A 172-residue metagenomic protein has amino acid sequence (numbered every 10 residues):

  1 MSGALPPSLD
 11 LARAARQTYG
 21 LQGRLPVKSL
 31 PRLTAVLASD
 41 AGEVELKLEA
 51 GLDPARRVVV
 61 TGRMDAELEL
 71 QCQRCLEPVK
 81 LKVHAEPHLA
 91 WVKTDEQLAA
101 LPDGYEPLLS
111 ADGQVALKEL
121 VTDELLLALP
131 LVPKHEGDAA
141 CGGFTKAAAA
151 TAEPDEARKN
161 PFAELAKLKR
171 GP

Functional and structural regions predicted by a protein language model:
M1-E69: A positional/architectural concept
M1-T18, E43, K80-P172: Charge-rich, low-complexity linker and terminal segments
T34, Q73, A152-E153: Amphipathic, positively biased hydrophobic alpha-helical segments used for protein targeting and membrane insertion
Q71-R74, A140: The −1 position to Zn-ligating cysteines in a subset of zinc-ribbon hairpins
E77: Short Cys/His-based metal-binding microdomains
